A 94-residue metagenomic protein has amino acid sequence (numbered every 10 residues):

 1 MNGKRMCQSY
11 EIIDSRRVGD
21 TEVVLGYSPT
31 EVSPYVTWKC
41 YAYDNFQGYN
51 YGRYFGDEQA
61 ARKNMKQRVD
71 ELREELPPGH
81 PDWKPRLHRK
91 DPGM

Functional and structural regions predicted by a protein language model:
M1-R17: Negatively charged, low-complexity tracts enriched in Asp/Glu with abundant Ser/Thr
I13-R16, V24, G93: Intrinsically disordered, low-complexity regions of eukaryotic proteins
V23-G52, R68: Short aromatic-glycine-(Arg/Gly/Cys) micro-motifs in beta-strand/loop hairpins
G56-R73: A short, charged, amphipathic alpha-helix used as a generic interaction element across diverse proteins
A61, K84-M94: Non-Sec secretion/translocation targeting segments of pathogen effectors
E71-R86: Short linear, low-complexity motifs centered on an aromatic residue
